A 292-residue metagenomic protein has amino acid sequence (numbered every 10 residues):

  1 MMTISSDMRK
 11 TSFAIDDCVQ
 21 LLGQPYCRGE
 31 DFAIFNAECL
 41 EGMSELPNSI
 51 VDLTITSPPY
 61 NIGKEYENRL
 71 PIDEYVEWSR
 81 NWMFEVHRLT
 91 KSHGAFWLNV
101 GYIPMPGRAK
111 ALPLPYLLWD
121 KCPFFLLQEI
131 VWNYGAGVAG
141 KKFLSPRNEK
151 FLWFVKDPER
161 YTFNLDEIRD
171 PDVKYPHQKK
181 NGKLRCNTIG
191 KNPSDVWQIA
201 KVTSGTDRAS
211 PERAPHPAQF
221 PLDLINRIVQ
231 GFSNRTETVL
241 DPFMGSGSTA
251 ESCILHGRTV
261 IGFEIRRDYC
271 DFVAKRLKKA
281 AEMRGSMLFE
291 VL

Functional and structural regions predicted by a protein language model:
M1-D271: Core catalytic lobe of class I
Q20-G29, A274-F289: Short, conserved SAM-binding/catalytic segment of Class I S-adenosyl-L-methionine-dependent methyltransferases
N48, I55, K279, F289-E290: Generic detector of low-complexity/intrinsically disordered segments and short hydrophobic N-terminal stretches
L165-R169, R284-L292: Short, flexible loop/turn segments with low-complexity composition
